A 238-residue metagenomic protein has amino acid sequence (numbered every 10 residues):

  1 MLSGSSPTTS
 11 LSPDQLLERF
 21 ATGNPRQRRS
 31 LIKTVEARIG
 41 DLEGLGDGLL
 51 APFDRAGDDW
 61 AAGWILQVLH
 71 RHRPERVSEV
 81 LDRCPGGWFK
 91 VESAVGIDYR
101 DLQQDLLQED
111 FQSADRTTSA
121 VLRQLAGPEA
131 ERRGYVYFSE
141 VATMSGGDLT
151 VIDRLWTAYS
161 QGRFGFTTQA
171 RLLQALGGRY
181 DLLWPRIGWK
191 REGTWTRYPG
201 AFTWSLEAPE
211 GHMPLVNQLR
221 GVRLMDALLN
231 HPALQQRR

Functional and structural regions predicted by a protein language model:
M1-P7, R29-G40, G63-H72, G87: Structural detector for internal amphipathic alpha-helices that build alpha-solenoid repeat scaffolds
P7-E18, G40-F53, E75-W88: Amphipathic alpha-helical scaffolding segments comprising HEAT/armadillo-like alpha-solenoid repeats
F20-G23, A94, L106-L107: Hydrophobic/aromatic side-chain positions at a characteristic register within alpha-helices of tetratricopeptide repeats
T22-R29, E43, R55-D59, G63: Alpha-helix N-cap/helix-start positions at coil->helix boundaries
D58-E92: Eukaryotic acidic, Ser/Thr-rich intrinsically disordered low-complexity regions
H70, V80, W88-G96, R100-Q104 (+1 more regions): C-terminal-biased regions
L102, L106-A114: Short helix-adjacent coil turns
